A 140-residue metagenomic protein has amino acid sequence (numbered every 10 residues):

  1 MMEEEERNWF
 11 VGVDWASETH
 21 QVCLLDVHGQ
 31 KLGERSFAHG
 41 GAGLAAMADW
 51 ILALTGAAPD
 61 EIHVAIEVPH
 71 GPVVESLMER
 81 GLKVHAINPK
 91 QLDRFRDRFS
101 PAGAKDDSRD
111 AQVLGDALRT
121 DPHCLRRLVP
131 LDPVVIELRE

Functional and structural regions predicted by a protein language model:
M1-E140: Phosphate- and other anionic-substrate recognition elements at nucleic-acid/protein interfaces
